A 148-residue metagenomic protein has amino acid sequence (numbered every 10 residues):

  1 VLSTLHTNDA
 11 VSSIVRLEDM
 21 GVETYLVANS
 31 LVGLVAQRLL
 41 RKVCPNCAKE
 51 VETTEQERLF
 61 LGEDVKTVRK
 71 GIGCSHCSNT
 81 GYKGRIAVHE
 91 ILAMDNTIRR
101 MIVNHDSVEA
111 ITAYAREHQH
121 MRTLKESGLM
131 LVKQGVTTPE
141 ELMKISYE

Functional and structural regions predicted by a protein language model:
V1-E148: Short, flexible helix-loop junctions that flank or precede catalytic/ligand sites
